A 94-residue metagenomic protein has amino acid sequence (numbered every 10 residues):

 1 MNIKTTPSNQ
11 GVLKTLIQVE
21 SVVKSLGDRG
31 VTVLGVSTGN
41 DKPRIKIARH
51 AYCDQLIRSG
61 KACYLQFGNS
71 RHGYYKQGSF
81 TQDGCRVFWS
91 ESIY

Functional and structural regions predicted by a protein language model:
M1-G11: N-terminal presequence-like segments and adjacent domain-start helices
K4, K24-R29, V33-V36, S70-G73 (+1 more regions): Nucleic-acid endonuclease domains
L13-R29: Short amphipathic alpha-helix segments
L34-C53: Short glycine-rich, basic-tinged beta-strand/loop micro-motifs
D54-R58: Short, low-complexity, polybasic intrinsically disordered segments
G60-Y94: C-terminal edge-of-domain segments
